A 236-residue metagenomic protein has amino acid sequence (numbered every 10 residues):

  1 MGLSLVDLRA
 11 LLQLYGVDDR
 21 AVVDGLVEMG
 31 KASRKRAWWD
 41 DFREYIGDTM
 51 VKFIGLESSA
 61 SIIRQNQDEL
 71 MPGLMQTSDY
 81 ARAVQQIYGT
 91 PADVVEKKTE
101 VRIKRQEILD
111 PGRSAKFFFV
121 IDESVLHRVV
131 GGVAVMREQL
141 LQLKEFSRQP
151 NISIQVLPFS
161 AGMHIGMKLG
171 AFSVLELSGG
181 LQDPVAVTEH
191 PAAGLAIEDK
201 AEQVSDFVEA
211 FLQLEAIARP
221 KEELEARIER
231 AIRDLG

Functional and structural regions predicted by a protein language model:
G2-H127, D199, D206-G236: Interdomain hinge/linker segments and adjacent boundary elements that couple functional modules
R113, V120, V130-G236: C-terminal regulatory/effector modules of DNA-binding transcriptional regulators
